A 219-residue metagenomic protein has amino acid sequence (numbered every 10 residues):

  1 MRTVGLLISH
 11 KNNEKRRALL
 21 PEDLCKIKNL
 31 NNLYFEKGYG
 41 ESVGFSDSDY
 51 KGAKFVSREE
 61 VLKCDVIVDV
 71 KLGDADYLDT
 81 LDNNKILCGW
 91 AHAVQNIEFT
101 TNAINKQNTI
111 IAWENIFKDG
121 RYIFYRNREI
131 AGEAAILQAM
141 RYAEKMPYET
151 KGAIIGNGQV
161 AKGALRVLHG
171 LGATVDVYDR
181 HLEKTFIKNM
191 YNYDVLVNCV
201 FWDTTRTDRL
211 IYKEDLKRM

Functional and structural regions predicted by a protein language model:
M1-R58: N-terminal glycine-/charge-rich "phosphate-binding" loop or analogous flexible N-terminal tail
R2-T3, S9-K11, G73-T150: Glycine/serine-rich phosphate-binding loop and adjoining beta1-alpha1 elements at the start of nucleotide-handling
N13-A18, Y77-T80, D203-I211: Glycine/threonine-rich flexible loop motifs
L33-G44, I155, L171-F186: NAD(P)-binding Rossmann-fold cofactor-contacting core
G52-K63, R180-N192: Short acidic low-complexity segments
K71-L72, A91-H92, V200-T205: Short glycine-/small-residue-rich Rossmann-like dinucleotide-binding loops
A161-K162: N-terminal Rossmann-fold NAD(P) dinucleotide-binding loop
H181-M219: Rossmann-like adenosine-cofactor binding region
